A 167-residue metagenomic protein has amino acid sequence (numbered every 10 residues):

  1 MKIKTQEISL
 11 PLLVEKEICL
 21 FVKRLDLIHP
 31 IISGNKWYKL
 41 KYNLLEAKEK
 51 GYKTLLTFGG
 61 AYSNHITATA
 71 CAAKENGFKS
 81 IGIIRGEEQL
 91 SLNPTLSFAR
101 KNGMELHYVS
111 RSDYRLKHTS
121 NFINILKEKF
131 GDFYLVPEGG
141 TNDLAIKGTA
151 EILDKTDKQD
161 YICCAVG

Functional and structural regions predicted by a protein language model:
M1-G167: PLP-dependent amino-acid enzyme catalytic core
